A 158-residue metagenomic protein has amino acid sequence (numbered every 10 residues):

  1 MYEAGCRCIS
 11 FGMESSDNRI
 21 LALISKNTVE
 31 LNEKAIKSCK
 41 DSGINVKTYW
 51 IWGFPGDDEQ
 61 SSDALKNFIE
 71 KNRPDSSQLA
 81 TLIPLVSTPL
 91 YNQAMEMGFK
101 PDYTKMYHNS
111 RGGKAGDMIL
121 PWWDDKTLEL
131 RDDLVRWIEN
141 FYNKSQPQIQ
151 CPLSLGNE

Functional and structural regions predicted by a protein language model:
M1-G156: A structural motif corresponding to the C-terminal lobe/cap of the Radical SAM core domain
